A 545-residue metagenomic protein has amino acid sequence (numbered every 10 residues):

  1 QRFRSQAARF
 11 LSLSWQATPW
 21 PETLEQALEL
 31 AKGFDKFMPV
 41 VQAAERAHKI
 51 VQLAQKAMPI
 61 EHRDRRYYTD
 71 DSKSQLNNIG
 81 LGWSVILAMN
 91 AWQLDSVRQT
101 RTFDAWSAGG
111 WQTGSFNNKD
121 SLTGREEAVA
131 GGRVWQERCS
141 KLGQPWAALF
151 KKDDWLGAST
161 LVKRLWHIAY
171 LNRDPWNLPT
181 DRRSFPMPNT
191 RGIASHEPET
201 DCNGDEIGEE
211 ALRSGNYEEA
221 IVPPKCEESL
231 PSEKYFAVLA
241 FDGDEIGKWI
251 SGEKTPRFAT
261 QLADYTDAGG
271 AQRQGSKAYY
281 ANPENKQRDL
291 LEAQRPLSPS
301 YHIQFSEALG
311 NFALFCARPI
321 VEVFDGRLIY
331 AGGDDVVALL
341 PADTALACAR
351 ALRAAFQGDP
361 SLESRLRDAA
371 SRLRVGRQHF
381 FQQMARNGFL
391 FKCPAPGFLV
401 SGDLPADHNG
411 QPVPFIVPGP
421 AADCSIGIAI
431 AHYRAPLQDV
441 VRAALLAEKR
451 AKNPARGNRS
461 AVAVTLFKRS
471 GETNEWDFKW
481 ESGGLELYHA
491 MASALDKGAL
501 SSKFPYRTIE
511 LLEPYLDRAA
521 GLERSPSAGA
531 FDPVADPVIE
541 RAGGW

Functional and structural regions predicted by a protein language model:
Q1-W545: Regulatory and interdomain segments flanking nucleotide-handling catalytic cores in signaling/defense enzymes
